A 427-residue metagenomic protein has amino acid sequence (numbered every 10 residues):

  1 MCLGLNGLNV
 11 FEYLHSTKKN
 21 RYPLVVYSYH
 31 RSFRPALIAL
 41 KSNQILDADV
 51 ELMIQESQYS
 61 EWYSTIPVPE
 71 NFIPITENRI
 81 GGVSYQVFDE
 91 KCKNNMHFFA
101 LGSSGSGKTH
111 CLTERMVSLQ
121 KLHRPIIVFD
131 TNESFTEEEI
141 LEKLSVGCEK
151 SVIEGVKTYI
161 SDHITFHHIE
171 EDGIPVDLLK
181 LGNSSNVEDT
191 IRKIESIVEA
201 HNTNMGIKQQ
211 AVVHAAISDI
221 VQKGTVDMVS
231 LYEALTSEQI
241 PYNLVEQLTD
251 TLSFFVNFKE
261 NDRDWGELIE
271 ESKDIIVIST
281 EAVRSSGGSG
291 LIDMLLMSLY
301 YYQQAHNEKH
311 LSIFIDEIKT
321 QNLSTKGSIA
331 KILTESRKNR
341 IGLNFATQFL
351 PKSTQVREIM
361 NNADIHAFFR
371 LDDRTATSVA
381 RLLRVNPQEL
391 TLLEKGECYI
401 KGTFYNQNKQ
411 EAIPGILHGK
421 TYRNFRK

Functional and structural regions predicted by a protein language model:
M1-S103, H110-C111, R115, N408 (+2 more regions): Basic- and hydrophobic-enriched, low-structure N-terminal and domain-boundary segments that flank ATP-binding catalytic
N78-I80, S104, C111-I341, F345 (+2 more regions): P-loop NTPase motor domains
N132, A346-L350, R370-D372: A short beta-strand-to-loop transition that corresponds to the Sensor-1 phosphate-sensing loop of AAA+ P-loop ATPases
H168-I169, H366-R374: Conserved AAA+ ATPase "SRH/arginine-finger" region at the nucleotide-binding site
P175-K180, D364-A367, A380: Short beta-alpha connecting loops at secondary-structure transitions that line or flank enzyme active sites
R357-F369: A short helix-turn-beta junction within AAA+ P-loop NTPase domains corresponding to the substrate/partner-engaging
R374-L382: Conserved AAA+ ATPase core "coupling" helix
V385: Extended, charged/glycine-rich binding lobes that contact polyanionic ligands
